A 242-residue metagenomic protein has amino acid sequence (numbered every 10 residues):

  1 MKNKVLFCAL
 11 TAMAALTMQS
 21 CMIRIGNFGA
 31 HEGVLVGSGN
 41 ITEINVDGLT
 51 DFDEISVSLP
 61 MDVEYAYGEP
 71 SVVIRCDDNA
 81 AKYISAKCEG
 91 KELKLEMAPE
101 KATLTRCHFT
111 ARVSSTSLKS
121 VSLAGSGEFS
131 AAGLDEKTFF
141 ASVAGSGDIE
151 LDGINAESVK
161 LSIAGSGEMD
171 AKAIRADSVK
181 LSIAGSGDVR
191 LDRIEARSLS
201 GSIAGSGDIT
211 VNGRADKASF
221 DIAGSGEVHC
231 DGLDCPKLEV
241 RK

Functional and structural regions predicted by a protein language model:
K2-K242: Intrinsically disordered, low-complexity terminal regions
